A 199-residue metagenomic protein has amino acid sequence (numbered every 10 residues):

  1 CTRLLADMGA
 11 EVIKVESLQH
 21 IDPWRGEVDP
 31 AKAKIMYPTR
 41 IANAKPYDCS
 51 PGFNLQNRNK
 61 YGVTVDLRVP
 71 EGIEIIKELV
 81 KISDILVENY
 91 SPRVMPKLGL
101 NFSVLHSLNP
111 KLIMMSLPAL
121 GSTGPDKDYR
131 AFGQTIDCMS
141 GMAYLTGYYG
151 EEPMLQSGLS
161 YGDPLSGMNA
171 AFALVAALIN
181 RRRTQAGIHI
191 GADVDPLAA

Functional and structural regions predicted by a protein language model:
C1-A186: N-terminal helix-loop segment corresponding to the beta1-alpha1 unit of nucleotide/adenylate-binding folds
G187-D195: Beta-strand segments within the central parallel beta-sheet cores of soluble alpha/beta enzyme folds
L197-A199: Substrate-binding strand-loop-helix patch in Rossmann-like NAD(P)-dependent oxidoreductase/epimerase domains
